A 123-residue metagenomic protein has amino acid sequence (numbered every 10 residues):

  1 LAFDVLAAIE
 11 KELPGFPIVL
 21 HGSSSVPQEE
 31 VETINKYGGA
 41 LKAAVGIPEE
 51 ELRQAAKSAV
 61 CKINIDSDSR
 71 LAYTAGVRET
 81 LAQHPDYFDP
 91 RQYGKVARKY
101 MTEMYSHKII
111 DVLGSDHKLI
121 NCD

Functional and structural regions predicted by a protein language model:
L1-D123: Metal-centered catalytic cores of metalloenzymes
